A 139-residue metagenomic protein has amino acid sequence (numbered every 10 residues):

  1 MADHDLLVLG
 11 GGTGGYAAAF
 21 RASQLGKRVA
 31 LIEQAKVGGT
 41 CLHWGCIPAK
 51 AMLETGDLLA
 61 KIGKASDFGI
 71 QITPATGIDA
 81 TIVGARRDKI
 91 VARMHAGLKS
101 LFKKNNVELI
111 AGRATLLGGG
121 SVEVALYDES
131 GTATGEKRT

Functional and structural regions predicted by a protein language model:
M1-G12: Beta1/beta-strand and adjacent pyrophosphate-binding region of the FAD-binding site in flavoprotein oxidoreductases
A2-D3, F20-K27, I32-T139: Glycine-rich flavin
T13-G14, G38: Hydrophobic/small residue at the entry helix of a nucleotide-binding pocket
